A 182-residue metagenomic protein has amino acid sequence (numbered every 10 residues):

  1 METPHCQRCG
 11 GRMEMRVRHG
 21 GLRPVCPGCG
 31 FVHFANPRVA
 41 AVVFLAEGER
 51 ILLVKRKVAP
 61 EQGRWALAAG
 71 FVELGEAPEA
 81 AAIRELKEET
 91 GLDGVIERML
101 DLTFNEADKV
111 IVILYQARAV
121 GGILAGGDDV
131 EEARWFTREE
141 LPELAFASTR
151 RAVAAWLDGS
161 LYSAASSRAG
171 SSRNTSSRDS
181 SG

Functional and structural regions predicted by a protein language model:
T3, R23: Residues immediately within or flanking Cys/His clusters that coordinate Zn2+ in small zinc-binding modules
C6-C9, C26-C29: Short cysteine-rich clusters marking metal-coordination/redox-active sites
E14-V17, L92-L100: A short coil-to-beta-strand element that immediately follows conserved catalytic motifs
M15-G20, N36-V39: Short Cys/His-rich "knuckle" micro-motifs
P27-L52, F71, L102: Conserved N-terminal beta-strand and adjoining loop/helix that marks the start of the Nudix/MutT-like hydrolase domain
N36, D101-L124, T149, L157: Active-site-adjacent beta-strand/loop module that shapes the phosphate/pyrophosphate-binding cleft
A46-E88: Conserved Nudix-box catalytic region and its N-terminal flanking loop in Nudix hydrolases and closely related
A125-L157: NUDIX/MutT-family hydrolases
